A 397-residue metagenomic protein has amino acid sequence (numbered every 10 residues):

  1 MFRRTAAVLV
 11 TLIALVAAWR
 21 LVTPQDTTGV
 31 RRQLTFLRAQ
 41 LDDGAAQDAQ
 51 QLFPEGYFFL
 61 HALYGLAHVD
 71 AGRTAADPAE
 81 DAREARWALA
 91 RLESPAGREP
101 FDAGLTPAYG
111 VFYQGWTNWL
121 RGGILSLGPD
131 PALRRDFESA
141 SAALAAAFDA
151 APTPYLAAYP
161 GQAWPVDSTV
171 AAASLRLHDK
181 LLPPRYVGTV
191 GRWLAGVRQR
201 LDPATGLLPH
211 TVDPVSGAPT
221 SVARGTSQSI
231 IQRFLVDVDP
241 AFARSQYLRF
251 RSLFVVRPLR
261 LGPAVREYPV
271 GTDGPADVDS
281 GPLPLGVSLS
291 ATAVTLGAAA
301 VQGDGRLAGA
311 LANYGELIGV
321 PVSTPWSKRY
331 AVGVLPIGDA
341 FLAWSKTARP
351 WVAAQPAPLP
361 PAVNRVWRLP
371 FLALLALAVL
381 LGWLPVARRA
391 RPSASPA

Functional and structural regions predicted by a protein language model:
R3-L21, L374-L381: Hydrophobic membrane-insertion alpha-helices, especially the h-region of bacterial N-terminal signal peptides
V22-R31, A71-R86, I124-E138, D179-G191 (+3 more regions): Structural helix-adjacent loops and short alpha-helical linkers that scaffold large soluble proteins
P24-R31, L41-Y57, R98, D102-L105 (+1 more regions): CBM-like carbohydrate-recognition segments
R32, L63, W87, W116 (+11 more regions): Extracytoplasmic/secreted proteins, especially bacterial periplasmic and envelope-associated proteins
L41, A75, A96, G128 (+5 more regions): Alpha-helical junction/boundary sensor with strong preference for TPR arrays
F53-A62, L66-T169: Extended ligand-binding groove/face enriched in aromatic
G56-G72, Y109-L125, A163-D179, P219-V238 (+2 more regions): Well-ordered alpha-helical segments within folded domains of soluble proteins
F112, R135, A151-T153, G161-S290: Extended ligand-binding clefts on enzyme/binding-domain cores
